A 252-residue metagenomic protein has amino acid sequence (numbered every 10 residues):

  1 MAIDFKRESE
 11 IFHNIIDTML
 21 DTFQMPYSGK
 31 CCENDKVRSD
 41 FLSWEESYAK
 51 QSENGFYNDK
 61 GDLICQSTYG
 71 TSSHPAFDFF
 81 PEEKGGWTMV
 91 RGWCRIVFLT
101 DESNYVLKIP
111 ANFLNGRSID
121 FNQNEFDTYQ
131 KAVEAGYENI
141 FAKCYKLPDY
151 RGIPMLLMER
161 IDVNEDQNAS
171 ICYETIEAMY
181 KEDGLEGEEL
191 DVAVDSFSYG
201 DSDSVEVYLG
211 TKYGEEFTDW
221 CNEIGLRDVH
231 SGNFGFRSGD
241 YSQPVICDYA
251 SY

Functional and structural regions predicted by a protein language model:
M1-C31: Intrinsically disordered, low-structural-confidence terminal and linker regions
M19, F23-S103: ATP-binding glycine-rich phosphate-binding loop
S73-F80, G85-G86, V194-E223: Alpha-helix-centered segments that form part of catalytic cores
G86-E134, E138: ATP-binding glycine-rich loop module of kinase domains
Y105, I140, L156, G225 (+1 more regions): Protein kinase-like catalytic core scaffold
V106-F113, E159-I161, D248-A250: Active-site ExK catalytic segment of metal-dependent nucleases
E138-G210: Conserved structural core of kinase catalytic domains
N222-Y252: Catalytic activation segment of kinase domains across protein kinase-like and atypical kinase folds
